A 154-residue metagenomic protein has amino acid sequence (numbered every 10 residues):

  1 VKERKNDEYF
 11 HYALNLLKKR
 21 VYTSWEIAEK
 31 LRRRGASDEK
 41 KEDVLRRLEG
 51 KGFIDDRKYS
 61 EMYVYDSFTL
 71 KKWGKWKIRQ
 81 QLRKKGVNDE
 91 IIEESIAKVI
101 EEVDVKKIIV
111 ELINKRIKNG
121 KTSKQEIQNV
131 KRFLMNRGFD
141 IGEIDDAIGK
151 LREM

Functional and structural regions predicted by a protein language model:
V1-M154: An alpha-helical, amphipathic repeat domain used for nucleic-acid recognition, typified by the mTERF helical solenoid
